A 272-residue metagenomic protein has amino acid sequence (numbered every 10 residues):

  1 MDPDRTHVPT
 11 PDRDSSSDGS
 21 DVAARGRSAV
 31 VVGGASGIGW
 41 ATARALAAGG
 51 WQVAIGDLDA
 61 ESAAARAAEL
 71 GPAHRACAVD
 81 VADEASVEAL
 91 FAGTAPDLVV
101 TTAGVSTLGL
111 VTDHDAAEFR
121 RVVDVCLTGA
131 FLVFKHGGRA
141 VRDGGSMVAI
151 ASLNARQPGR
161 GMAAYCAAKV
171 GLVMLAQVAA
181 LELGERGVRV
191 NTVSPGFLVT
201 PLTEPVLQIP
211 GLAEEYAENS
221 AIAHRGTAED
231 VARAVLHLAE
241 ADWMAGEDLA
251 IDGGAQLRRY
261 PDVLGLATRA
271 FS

Functional and structural regions predicted by a protein language model:
D4-S20, A245-S272: Short C-terminal tail/terminal secondary-structure segment of NAD(P)H-dependent dehydrogenase/reductase domains
L110-V111, D115-V123, Y216: Substrate-binding pocket helix/loop in short-chain dehydrogenase/reductase
T112, Q157-A163, E185, A223: Active-site loop immediately N-terminal to the catalytic Tyr-X3-Lys motif of short-chain dehydrogenase/reductase
F134, A168, A176: Active-site helix of classical SDR
F134, R225-I251, Q256: C-terminal substrate-recognition "lid" of short-chain dehydrogenase/reductases
R139, L181-E182: Alpha-helical segment proximal to the catalytic Tyr-Lys
S152: Residue(s) in the substrate-gating loop at a strand-loop-helix junction that position the organic substrate next
